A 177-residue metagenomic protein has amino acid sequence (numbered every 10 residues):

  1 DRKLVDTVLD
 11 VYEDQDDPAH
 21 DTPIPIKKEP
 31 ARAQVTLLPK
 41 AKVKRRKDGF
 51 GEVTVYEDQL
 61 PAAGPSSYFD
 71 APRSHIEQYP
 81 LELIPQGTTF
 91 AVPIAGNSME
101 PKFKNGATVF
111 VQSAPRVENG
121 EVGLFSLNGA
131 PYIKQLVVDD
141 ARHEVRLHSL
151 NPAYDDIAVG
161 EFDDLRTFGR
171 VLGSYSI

Functional and structural regions predicted by a protein language model:
D1-V8: Short, basic-rich loop-to-helix N-cap that marks the start of a DNA-contacting helix
R2, I26-K27, I133: Generic cytosolic/nucleocytoplasmic N-terminal low-complexity/intrinsically disordered segments
L9-D10, V137: Alpha-helix boundary recognition
D10-N105, Y175-I177: Short, positionally conserved secondary-structure boundary motifs
A41, V53, V92, P131-K134 (+1 more regions): Small-residue-enriched segments and motifs
K44-K47, P61, P115, N128 (+1 more regions): Short, well-structured alpha-helical patches and their helix-loop capping segments that border functional surfaces
P65-R73, L81-G160: Feature for secretory/organellar precursors and membrane-associated catalytic proteins
N151-I177: Amphipathic alpha-helical interface segments
